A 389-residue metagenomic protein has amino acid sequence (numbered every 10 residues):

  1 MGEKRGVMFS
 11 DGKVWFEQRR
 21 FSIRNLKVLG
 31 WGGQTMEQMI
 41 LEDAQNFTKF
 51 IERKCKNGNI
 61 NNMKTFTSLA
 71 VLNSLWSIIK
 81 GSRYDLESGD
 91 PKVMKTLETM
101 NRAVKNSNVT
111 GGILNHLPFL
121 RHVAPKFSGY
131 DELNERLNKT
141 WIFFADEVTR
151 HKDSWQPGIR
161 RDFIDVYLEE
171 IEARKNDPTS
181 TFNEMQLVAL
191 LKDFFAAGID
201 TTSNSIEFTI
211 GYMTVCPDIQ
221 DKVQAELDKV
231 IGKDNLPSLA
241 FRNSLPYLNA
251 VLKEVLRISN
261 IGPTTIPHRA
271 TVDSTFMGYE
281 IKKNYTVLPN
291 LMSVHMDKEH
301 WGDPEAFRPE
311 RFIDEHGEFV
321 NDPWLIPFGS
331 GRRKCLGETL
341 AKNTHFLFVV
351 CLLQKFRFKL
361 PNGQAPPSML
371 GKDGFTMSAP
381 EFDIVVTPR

Functional and structural regions predicted by a protein language model:
F9-K13, V28-M36, N61, E87 (+6 more regions): Conserved, non-catalytic sequence blocks in retroelement Pol enzymes and Pol-derived host proteins
K13-V14, G33-I206, K222: Cytochrome P450 heme-thiolate monooxygenase catalytic core
I142, L236-G278, K298: Conserved cytochrome P450 K-helix E-x-x-R motif and the immediately C-terminal K′/meander segment
D165-E169, T286, R357, G374-R389: C-terminal helix/juxtamembrane-tail motif
K192, M277, E315-H345, L370-K372: Cytochrome P450 heme-thiolate "Cys pocket" and heme-binding signature region
T202-M213, F348: Short, small-residue alpha-helix embedded
P217-I219, V287, T339-M377: Cytochrome P450 heme-binding "Cys pocket" and the immediately downstream C-terminal segment
P289-G317: Conserved cytochrome P450 K-helix/beta-meander segment immediately N-terminal to the heme-binding cysteine loop
